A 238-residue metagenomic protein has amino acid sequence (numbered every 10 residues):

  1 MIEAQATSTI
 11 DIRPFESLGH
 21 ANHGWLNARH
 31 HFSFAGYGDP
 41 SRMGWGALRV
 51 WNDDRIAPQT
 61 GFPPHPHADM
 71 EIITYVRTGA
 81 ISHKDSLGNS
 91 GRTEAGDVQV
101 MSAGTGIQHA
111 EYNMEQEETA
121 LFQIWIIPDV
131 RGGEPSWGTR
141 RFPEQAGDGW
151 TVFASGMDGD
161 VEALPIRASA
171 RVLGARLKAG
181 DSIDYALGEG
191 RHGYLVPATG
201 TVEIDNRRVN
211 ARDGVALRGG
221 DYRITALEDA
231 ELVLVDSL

Functional and structural regions predicted by a protein language model:
M1-L238: Jelly-roll (double-stranded beta-helix
